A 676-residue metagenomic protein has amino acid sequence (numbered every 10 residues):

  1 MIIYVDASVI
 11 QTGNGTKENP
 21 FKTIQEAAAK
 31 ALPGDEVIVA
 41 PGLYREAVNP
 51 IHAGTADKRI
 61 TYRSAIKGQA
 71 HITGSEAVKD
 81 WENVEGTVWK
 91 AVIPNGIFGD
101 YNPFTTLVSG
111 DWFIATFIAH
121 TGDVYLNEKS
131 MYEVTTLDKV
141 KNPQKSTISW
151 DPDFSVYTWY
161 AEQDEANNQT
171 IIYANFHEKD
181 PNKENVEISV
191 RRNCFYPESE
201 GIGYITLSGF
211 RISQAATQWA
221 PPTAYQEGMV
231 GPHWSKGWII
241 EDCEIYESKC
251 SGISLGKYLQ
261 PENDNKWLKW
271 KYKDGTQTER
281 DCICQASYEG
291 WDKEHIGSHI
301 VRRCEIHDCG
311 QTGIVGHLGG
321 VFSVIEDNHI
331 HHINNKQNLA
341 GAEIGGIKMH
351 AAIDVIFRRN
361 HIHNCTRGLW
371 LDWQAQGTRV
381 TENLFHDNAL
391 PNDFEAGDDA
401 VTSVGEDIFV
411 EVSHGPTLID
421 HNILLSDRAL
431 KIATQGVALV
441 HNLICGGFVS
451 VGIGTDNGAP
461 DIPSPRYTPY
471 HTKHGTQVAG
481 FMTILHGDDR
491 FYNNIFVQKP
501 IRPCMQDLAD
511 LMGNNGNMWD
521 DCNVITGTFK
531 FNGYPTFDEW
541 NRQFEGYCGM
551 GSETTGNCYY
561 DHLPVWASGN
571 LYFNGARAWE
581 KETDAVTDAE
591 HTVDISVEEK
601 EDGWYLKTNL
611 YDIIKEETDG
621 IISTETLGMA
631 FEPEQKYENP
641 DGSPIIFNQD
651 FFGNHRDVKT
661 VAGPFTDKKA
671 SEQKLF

Functional and structural regions predicted by a protein language model:
I2-W234, I239, E244-S254, Y258-W291 (+5 more regions): Extracellular polysaccharide-degrading/modifying enzymes targeting complex plant/algal/animal polysaccharides
A47, C194-Y196, E227-M229, S251-G252 (+13 more regions): Structural detector of coil-to-beta-strand junctions
R59, G341-A342: Short, flexible, glycine-rich and Lys/Arg-enriched loop motifs at helix boundaries that contact anionic partners
G203-A216, K236-C250, E262-A286, D292-T312 (+10 more regions): Right-handed parallel beta-helix
V401-T402, M550: Periodic small-residue-enriched repeat registers in elongated scaffold domains
V449-S450, N457: Small-residue helix/turn framework positions
P463-T472: Leucine-rich repeat domain C-terminal region
L675-F676: C-terminal accessory segments of extracellular proteins
